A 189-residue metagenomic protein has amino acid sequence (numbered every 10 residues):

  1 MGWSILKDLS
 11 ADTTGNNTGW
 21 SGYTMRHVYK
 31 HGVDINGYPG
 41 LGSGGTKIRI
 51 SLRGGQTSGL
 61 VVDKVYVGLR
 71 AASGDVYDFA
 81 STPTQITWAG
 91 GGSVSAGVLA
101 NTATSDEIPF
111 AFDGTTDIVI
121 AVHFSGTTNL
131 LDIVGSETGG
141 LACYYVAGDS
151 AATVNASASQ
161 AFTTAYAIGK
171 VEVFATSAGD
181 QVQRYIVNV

Functional and structural regions predicted by a protein language model:
M1-N188: N-terminal secretory targeting modules
